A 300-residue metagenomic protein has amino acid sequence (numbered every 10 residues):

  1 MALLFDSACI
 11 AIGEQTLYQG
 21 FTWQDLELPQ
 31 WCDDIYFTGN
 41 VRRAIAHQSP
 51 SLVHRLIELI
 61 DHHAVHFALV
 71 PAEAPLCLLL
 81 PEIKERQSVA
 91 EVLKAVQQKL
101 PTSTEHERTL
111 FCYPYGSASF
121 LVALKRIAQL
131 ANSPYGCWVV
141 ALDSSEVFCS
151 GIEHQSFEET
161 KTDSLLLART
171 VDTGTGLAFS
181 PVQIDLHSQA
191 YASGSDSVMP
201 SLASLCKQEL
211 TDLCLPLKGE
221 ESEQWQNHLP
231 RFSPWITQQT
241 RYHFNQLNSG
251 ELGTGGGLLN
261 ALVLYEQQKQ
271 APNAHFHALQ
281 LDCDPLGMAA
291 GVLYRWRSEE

Functional and structural regions predicted by a protein language model:
M1-Y135, A141-S144, I152-E300: Conserved "HGTGT" condensation-loop signature of ketosynthase/thiolase-family condensing enzymes that catalyze
